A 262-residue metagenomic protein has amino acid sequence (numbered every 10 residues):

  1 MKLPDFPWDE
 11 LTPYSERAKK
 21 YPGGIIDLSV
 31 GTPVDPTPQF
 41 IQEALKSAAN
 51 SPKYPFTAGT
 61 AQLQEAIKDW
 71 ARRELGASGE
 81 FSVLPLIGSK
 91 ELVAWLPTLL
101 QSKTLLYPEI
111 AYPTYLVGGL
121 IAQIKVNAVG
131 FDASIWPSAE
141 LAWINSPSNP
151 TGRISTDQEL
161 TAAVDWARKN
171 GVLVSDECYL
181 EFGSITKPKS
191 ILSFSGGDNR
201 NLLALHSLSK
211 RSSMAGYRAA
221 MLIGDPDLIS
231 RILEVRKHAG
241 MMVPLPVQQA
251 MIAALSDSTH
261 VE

Functional and structural regions predicted by a protein language model:
K2-G88, W95, D257: N-terminal small-domain helix-loop-helix segment of the aminotransferase-like
G24, L173-V174: Residue-level marker for buried hydrophobic side chains located in beta-strands that build the well-ordered beta-sheet
I25, A139, N199-L202: Core-facing hydrophobic residues within beta-strands of well-ordered domains
T37, G152, S213-G216: Active-site helix-initiating loop/hinge in glycosyltransferases
S51-W166, E181-G197: Conserved core of the PLP fold type I
A58, N201-A204, L208-E262: PLP-dependent aminotransferase class I/II
L141, V172, L203: Short, Asp-centered acidic motifs that coordinate Mg2+ and/or phosphate in catalytic or ligand-binding sites
E177: Walker B catalytic acidic pair
